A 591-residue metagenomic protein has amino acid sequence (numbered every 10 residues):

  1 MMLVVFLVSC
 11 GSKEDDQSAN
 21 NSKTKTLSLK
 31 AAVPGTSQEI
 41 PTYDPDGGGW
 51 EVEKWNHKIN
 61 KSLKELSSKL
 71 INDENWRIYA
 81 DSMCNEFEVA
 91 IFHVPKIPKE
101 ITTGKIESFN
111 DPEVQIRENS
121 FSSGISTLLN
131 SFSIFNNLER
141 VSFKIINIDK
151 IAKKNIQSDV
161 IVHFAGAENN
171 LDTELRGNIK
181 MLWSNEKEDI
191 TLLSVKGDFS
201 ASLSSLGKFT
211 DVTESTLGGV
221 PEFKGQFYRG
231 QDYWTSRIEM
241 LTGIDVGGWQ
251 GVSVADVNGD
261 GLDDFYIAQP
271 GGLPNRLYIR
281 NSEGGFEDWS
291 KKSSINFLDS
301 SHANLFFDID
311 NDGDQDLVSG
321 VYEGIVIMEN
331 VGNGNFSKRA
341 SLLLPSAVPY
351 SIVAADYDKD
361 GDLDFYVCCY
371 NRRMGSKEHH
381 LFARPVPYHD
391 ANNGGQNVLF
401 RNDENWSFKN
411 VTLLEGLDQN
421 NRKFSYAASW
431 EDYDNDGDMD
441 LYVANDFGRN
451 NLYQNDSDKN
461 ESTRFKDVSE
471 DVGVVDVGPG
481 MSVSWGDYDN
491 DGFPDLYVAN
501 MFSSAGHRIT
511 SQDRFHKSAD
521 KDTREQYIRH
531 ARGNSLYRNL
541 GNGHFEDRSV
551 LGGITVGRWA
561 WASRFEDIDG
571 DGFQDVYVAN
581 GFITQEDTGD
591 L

Functional and structural regions predicted by a protein language model:
M1-F6: Bacterial N-terminal signal peptides
C10-L591: Acidic, glycine/proline-rich Ca2+-coordinating loop motifs
